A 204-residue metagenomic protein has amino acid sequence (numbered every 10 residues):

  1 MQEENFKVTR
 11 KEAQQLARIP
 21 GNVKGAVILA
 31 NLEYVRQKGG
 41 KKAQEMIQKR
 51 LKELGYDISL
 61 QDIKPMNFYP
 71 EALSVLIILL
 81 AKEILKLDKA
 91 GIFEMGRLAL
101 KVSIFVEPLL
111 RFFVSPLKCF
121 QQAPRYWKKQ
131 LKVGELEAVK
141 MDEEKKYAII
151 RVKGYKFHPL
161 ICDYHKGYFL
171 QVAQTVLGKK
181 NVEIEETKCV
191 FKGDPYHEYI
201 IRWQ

Functional and structural regions predicted by a protein language model:
Q2-G25, K128-K166, L170, Q174-Q204: Short terminal or interdomain "cap/linker" segment that borders an active site or interface and mediates
Q2-K101: N-terminal low-complexity or simple alpha-helical regulatory segments that function as activation/interaction modules
L51-L60, K101-V106, K188-I200: Short, mixed-charge aromatic SLiMs
D62-Y164, N181-V182, K188: Amphipathic interaction/junction segments at domain boundaries or subunit interfaces
